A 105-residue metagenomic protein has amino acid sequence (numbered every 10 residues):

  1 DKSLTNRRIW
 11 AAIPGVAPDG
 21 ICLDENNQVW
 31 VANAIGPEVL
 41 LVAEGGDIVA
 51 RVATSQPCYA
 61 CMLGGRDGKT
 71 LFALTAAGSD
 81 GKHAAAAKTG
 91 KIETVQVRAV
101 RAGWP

Functional and structural regions predicted by a protein language model:
D1-P14, L41-T54: Blade-edge beta-strand/turn elements of extracellular beta-propeller and related beta-sheet repeat scaffolds
R7-R8, A12-V29, S55-T70, G78: Beta-rich, blade/repeat-based domains predominating in secreted/periplasmic proteins but also intracellular
N26, I35-G36, G45, G68 (+1 more regions): Surface-exposed loop/turn positions within WD40 beta-propeller blades
V31-A32, A73: Conserved beta-strand element within WD40/beta-propeller blades
A34, A53-Q56: Short beta->alpha linker loops
E38-L40, E93: WD40 beta-propeller blade core
A60-P105: Blade-level signature of beta-propeller repeat domains, shared across WD40, Kelch, NHL, RCC1 and BNR/Asp-box propellers
